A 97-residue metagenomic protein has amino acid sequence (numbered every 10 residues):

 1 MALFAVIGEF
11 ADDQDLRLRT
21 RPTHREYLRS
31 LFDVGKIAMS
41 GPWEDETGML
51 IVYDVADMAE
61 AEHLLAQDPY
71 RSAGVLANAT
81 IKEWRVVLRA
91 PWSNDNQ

Functional and structural regions predicted by a protein language model:
M1-Q97: Conserved, structured core segments of small domains
